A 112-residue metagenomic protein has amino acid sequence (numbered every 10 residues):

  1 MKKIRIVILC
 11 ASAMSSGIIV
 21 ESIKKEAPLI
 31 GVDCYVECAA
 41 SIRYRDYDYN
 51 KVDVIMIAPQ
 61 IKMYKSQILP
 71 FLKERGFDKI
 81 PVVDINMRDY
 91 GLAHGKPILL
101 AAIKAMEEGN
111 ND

Functional and structural regions predicted by a protein language model:
M1-K2, N110: Non-catalytic signal-transmission and effector/linker regions of two-component phosphorelay proteins
K3-R43: Conserved active-site segments centered on acidic
A11-G17, I61-M63, Y90-G91: Gly/Ser/Thr-rich loops at beta-strand to alpha-helix junctions that form or flank small-molecule/cofactor-binding
I19, Q67-I68, H94-G95: Residues at alpha-helix caps and immediate loop-helix transition turns in enzyme cores, especially N- and C-cap
E21, K25, L29, P70 (+2 more regions): Short, well-ordered alpha-helices that flank and scaffold nucleotide-derived cofactor binding pockets
R43-Y49, L92-G95: Structural motif
D48-R88: Mid-chain, well-packed structural core segment of small domains
F77-D112: Ser/Thr/Gly-rich flexible loops in soluble cytosolic domains mediating phosphotransfer, phosphorylation
